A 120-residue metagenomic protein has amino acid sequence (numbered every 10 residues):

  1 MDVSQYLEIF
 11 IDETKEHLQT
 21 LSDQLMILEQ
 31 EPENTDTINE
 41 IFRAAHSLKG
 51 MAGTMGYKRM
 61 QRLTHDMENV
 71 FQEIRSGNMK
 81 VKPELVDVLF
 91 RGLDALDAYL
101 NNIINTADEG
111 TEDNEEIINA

Functional and structural regions predicted by a protein language model:
M1-A120: N-terminal assembly/transducer modules of large multi-domain enzymes, emphasizing dimerization/partner-binding
